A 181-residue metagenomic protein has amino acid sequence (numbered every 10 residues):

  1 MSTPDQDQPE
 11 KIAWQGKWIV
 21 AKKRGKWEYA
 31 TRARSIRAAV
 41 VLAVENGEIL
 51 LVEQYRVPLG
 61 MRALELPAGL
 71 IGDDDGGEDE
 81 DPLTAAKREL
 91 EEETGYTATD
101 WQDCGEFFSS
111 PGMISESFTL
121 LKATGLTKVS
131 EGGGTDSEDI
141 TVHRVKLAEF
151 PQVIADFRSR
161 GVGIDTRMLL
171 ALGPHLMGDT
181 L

Functional and structural regions predicted by a protein language model:
S2-D5, R62, D103, T119 (+1 more regions): Nudix hydrolase/Nudix homology domain
D5-E45, Q54: Acidic, metal-coordinating catalytic segment for phosphate/diphosphate chemistry, firing primarily on the Nudix
W18-V20, R37, I114-S117, D136-D139: A generic structural signal for well-ordered coil/turn residues at beta-strand boundaries that shape enzyme active-site
K22-K23, S110-V129: Active-site-adjacent beta-strand/loop module that shapes the phosphate/pyrophosphate-binding cleft
R32-R88, G134-D136, I140: Conserved Nudix-box catalytic region and its N-terminal flanking loop in Nudix hydrolases and closely related
E45-E48, Y55, A123-K128, L147-A148: Short loop segments at secondary-structure junctions
L50, E65, E89-E91, Q102 (+1 more regions): Conserved beta-strand segments that form the floor/walls of ligand-binding pockets within enzyme and binding domains
T97-C104: A short coil-to-beta-strand element that immediately follows conserved catalytic motifs
